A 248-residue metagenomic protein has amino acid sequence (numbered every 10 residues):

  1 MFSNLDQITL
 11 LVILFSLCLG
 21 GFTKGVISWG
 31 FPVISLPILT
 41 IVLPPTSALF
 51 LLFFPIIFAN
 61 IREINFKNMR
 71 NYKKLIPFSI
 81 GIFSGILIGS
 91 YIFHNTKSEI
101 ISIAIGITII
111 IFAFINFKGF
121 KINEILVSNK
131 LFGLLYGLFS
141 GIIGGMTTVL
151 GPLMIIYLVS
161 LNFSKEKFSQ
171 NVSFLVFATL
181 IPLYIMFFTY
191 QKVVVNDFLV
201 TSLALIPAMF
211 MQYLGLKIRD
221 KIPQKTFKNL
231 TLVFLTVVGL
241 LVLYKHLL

Functional and structural regions predicted by a protein language model:
M1-T23, V127-I142: Small-residue-enriched transmembrane helix starts and helix-helix packing motifs in multi-pass inner-membrane proteins
L14-K74, G141, G151-L205: Small-residue-rich hydrophobic segments that form or flank transmembrane alpha-helices in multi-pass membrane proteins
T46-K118: Membrane helix-loop-helix hairpins that form the core translocation module of multi-pass transporters
N60-R70, A104-S128, Y213-K217, V237-L248: Transmembrane helix exit motif
N71-I82, I103-T108, V127-G137, Q170-F174 (+1 more regions): Cytoplasmic-side transmembrane-helix entry/capping segments in multi-pass membrane proteins
I88-H94, S98, S102, I142-V149 (+2 more regions): Hydrophobic alpha-helical transmembrane segments in multi-pass integral membrane proteins
L214-T236: Interfacial loop-to-transmembrane junctions
